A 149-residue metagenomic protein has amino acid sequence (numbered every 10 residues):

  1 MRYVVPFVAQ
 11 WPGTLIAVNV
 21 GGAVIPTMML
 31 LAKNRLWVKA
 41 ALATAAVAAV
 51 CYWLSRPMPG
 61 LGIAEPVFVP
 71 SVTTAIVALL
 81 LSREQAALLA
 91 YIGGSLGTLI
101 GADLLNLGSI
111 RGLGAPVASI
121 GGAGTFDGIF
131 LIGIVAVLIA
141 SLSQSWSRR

Functional and structural regions predicted by a protein language model:
M1-P12, A23-R35, V47-G60, L113-V117: Short juxtamembrane and helix-loop transition motifs at transmembrane-helix boundaries in membrane proteins
R2-G13, P70-S71, V135-S141: Short, charged N-terminal helix-start/capping segments
V8-V18, S119-T125: Interfacial loop-to-helix junctions that mark the boundaries of transmembrane helices in multi-pass membrane
I16-G21, Q85: Short helix-coil transition sites and intra-membrane helix breaks within transmembrane domains of multi-pass
G21, L61-E65, G94, G121-G124: Glycine-centered flexibility motif
V24-K39, V135-R148: Transmembrane alpha-helical segments in integral membrane proteins
N34-A87: Membrane-proximal helix-loop-helix units in multi-pass membrane proteins
V77-R149: C-terminal transmembrane helix-loop-helix hairpin of multi-pass membrane proteins
